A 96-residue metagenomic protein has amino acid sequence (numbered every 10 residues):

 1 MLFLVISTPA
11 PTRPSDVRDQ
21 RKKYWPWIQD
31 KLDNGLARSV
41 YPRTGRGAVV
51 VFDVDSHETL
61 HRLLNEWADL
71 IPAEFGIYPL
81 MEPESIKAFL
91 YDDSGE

Functional and structural regions predicted by a protein language model:
M1-E96: Conserved, structured core segments of small domains
